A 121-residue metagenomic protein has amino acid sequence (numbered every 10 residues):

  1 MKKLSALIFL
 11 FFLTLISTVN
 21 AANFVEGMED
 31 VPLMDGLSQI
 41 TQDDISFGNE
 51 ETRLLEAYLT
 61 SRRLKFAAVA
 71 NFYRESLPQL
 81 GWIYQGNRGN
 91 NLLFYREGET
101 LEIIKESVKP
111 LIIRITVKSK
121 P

Functional and structural regions predicted by a protein language model:
M1-I8: Bacterial N-terminal signal peptides that target proteins for export
K2, N20-P121: An acidic-aromatic pocket/loop used at catalytic or ligand-binding sites
I8-I16: Bacterial N-terminal signal peptides
